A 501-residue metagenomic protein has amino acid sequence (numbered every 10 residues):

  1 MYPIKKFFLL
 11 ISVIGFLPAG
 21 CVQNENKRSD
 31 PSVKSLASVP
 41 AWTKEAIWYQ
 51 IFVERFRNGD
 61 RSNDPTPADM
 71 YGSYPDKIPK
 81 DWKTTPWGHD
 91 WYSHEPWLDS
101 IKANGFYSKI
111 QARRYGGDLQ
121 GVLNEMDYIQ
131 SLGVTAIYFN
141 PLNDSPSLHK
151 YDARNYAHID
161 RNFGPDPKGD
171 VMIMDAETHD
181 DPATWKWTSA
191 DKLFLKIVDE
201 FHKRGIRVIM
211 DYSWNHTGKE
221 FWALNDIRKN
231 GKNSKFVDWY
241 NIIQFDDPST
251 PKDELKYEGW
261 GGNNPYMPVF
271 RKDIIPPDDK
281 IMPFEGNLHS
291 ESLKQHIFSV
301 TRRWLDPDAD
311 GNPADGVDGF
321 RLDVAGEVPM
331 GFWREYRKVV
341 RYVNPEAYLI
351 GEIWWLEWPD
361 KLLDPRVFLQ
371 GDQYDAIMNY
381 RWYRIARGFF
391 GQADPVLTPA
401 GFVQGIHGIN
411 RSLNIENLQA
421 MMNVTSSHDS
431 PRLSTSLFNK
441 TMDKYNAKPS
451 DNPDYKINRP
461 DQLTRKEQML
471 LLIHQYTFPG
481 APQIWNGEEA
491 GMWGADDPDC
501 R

Functional and structural regions predicted by a protein language model:
F8-P18: Bacterial N-terminal signal peptides
K27-R207: N-terminal structural segment of carbohydrate-active enzymes
T43, G59-Y107, W355, Q404-G408 (+1 more regions): Loop/helix patches that line or flank the sugar-binding groove of alpha-linked glycan CAZymes
K44, D60-D81, S145-P165, W214-P265 (+2 more regions): Aromatic- and acidic-residue-enriched segments that line the glycan-binding/catalytic groove of carbohydrate-active
I51, I129, F139, Y156 (+8 more regions): Conserved, mostly hydrophobic/aromatic
I101-G121, R154-D191, K219, P265-K294 (+3 more regions): The substrate-binding groove and active-site-proximal loops of carbohydrate-active enzymes, especially glycoside
V198, H202, I206, N215-H216 (+5 more regions): Active-site-proximal helices and loops of the catalytic beta/alpha 8
